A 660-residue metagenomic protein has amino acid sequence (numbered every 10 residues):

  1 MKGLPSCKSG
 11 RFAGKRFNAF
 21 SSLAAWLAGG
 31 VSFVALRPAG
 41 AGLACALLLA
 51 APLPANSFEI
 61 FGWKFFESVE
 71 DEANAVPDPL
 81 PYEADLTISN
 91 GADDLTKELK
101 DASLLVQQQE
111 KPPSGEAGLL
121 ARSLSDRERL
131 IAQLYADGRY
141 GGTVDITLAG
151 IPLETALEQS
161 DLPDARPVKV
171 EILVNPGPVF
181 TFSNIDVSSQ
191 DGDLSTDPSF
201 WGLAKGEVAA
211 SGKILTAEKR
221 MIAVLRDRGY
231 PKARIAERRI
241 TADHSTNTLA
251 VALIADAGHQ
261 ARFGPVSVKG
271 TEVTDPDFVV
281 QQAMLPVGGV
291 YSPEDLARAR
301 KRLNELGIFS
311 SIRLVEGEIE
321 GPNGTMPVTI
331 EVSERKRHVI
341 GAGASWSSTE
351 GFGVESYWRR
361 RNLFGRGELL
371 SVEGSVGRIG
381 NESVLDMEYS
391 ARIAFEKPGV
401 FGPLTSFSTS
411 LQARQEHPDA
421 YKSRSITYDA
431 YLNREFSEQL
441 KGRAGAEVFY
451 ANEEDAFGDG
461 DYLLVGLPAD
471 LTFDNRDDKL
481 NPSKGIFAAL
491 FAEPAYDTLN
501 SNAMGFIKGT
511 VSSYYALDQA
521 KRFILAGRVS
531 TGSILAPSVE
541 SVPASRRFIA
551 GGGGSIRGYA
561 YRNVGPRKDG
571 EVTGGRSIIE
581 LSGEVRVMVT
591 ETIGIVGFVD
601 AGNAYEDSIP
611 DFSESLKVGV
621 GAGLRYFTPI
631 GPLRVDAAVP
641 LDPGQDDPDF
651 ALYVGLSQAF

Functional and structural regions predicted by a protein language model:
M1-V34: N-terminal secretory signal peptides that target proteins for export/translocation
A50-P52: N-terminal signal peptide c-region/cleavage motif recognized by signal peptidases
N56-D94, Q107-F352, S371-Y389, G399 (+3 more regions): Periplasmic polypeptide-binding modules associated with outer-membrane biogenesis and secretion
G192-T196, S292-A489, L525, R557-G558 (+3 more regions): Gram-negative/organellar outer-membrane beta-barrel architecture
M326, D518-F598, E606: Extracytoplasmic gating/loop element in the C-terminal half of outer-membrane beta-barrel translocons and assembly
Y421, E454-G458, N502, R522 (+3 more regions): Outer-membrane beta-barrel and related beta-rich outer-membrane complex signature in Gram-negative bacteria
D429-L432, F487-Y496, A503-L535: Transmembrane beta-barrel strand/turn architecture of Gram-negative outer membrane proteins
